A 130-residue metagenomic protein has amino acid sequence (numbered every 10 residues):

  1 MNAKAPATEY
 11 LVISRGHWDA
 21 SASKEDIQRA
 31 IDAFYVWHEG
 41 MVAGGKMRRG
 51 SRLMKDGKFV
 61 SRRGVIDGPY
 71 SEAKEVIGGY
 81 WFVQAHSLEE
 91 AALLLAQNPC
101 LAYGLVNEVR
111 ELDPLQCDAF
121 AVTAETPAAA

Functional and structural regions predicted by a protein language model:
M1-A130: Conserved, structured core segments of small domains
